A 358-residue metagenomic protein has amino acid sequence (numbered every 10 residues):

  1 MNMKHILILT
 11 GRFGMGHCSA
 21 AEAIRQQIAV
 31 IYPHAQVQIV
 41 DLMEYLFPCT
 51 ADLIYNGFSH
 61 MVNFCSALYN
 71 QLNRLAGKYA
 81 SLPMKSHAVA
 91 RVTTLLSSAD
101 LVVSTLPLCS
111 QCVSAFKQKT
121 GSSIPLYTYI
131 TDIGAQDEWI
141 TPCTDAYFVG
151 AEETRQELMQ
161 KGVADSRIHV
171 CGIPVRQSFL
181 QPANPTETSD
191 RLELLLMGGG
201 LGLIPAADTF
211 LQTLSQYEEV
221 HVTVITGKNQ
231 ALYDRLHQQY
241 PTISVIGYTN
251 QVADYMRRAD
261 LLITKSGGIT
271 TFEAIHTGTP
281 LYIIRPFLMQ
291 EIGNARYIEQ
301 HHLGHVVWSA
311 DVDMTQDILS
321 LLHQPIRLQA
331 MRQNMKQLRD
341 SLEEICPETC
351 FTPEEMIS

Functional and structural regions predicted by a protein language model:
I8, A29, H34-A80, R91: Conserved nucleotide-sugar phosphate-binding/catalytic loop shared by glycosyltransferases and other
K119-V170, V175-S178: Active-site-proximal region of nucleotide-activated glycan assembly enzymes, centered on histidine/acidic-rich loops
P174-D190: Acidic anion/phosphate-binding donor-loop and adjacent secondary structure in glycosyltransferase catalytic cores
T188-A259: Donor-nucleotide binding loops and adjacent catalytic segments primarily of GT-B fold Leloir glycosyltransferases
R257-G267: Acidic donor-binding loop of glycosyltransferase active sites
Q300-H302, A310-I326: C-terminal "capping" alpha-helix adjacent to the active site of nucleotide-linked donor transferases in cell-envelope
S320, R327-S341: A short, well-ordered alpha-helix in the C-terminal region of glycosyltransferases
Q337-S358: C-terminal alpha-helical cap of glycosyltransferases
